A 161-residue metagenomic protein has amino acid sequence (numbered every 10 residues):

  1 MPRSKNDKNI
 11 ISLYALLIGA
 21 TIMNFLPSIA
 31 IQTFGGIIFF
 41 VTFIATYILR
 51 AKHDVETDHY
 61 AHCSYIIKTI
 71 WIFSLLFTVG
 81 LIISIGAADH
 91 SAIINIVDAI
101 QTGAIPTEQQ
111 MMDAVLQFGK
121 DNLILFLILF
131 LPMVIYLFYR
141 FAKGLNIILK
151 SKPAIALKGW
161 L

Functional and structural regions predicted by a protein language model:
P2-L161: Alpha-helical membrane insertion/targeting regions
